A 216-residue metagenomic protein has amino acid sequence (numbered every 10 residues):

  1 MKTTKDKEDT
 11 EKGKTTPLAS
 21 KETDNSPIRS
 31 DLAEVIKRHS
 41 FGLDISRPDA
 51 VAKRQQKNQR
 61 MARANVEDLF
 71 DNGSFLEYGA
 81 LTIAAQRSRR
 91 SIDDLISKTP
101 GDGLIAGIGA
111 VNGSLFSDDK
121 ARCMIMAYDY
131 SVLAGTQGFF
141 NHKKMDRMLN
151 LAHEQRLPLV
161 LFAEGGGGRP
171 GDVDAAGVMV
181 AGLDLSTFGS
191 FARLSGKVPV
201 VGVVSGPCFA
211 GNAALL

Functional and structural regions predicted by a protein language model:
M1-V201, P207, N212: Terminal-region recognition feature
